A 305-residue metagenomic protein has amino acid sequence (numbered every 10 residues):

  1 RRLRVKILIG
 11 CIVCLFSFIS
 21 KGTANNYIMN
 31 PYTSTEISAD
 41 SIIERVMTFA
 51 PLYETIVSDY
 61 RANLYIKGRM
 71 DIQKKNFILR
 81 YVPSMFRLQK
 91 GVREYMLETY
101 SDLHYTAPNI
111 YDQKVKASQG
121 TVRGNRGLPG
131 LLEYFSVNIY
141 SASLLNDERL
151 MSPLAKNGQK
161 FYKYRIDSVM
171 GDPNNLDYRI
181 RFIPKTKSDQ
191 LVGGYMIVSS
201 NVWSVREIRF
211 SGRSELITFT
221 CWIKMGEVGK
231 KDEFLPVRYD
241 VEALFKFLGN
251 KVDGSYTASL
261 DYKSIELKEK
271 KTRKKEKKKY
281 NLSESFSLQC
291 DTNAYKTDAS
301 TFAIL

Functional and structural regions predicted by a protein language model:
R1-T33, A39: Bacterial Sec-dependent N-terminal signal peptides
N26-R179, K185-L191, L248, Y256-L305: Structured extracytoplasmic
L191, S200-E207: Surface-exposed extracellular loop regions of Gram-negative outer-membrane beta-barrel proteins
G194-M196, S200, C221-D232: Extended lipid/amphipathic-ligand handling interfaces
I208, V237-Y239: Beta-strand-dense domains in secreted/periplasmic systems and polymorphic toxin scaffolds
G212-S214: A short acidic/small-residue loop/turn micro-motif
L216, E227, K231, L235 (+2 more regions): Extended non-globular scaffold/tether segments
I217-C221, V252: A short, polar/charged loop-to-alpha-helix boundary motif
